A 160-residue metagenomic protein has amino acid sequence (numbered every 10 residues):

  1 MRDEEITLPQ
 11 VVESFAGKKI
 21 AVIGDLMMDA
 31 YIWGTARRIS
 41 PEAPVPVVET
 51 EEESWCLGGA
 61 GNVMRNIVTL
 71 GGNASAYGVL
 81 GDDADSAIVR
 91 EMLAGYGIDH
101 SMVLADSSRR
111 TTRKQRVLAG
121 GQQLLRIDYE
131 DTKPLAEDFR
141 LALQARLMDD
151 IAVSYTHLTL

Functional and structural regions predicted by a protein language model:
M1-R2, E52-S54, T132-F139: Short, flexible loop segments at the rims of nucleotide/cofactor-binding pockets, characterized by
R2-R37: Positively charged, low-complexity intrinsically disordered leader regions
R2-V11, P41, V45-R113: Substrate-binding N-lobe of the ribokinase-like
V11-F15, D149-S154: Glycine-rich phosphate/diphosphate-binding loops that line cofactor/substrate pockets in enzymes
I23, Y77-V79, L118: Short hydrophobic segments within beta-strands
W33-E42, L118-A119: Short, flexible, mixed-charge acidic loops at enzyme active sites
A105-R109, R116-I151: Conserved phosphate-binding/catalytic loop of the ribokinase/pfkB sugar-kinase fold
T156-L160: Conserved small/polar residues in nucleotide/adenosyl-binding loops
